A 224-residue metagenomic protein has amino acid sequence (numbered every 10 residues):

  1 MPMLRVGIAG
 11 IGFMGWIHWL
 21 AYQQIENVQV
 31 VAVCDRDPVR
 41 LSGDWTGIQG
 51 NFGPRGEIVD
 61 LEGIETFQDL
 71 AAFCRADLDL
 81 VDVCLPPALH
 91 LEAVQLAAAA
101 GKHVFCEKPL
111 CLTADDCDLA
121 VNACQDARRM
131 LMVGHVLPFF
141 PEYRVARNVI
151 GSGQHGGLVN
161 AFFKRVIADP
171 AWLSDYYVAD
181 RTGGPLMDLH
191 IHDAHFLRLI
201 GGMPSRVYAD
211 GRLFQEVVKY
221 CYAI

Functional and structural regions predicted by a protein language model:
M1-A100, A127: N-terminal glycine-/serine-/threonine-rich beta1-alpha1-beta2 phosphate-ribose binding loop of Rossmann-like
G10, K108, G153: Conserved G/P- and acidic residue-centered "switch" motifs that form tight phosphate/ATP-binding loops in soluble
M14, F73, L89, L112 (+3 more regions): Glycine-/small-residue-rich active-site loops that bind phosphorylated ligands and cofactors
I17, A72, L80, E92 (+4 more regions): Alpha-helical elements of Rossmann-like donor-binding domains used by nucleotide-donor carbohydrate transfer enzymes
I48-F52, A123-D126, N148-S152, Y177-R181 (+1 more regions): Short, hinge-like loop/turn segments at secondary-structure boundaries
L78-L80, P86-P138: Beta-strand-loop-alpha-helix segment that lines the small-molecule cofactor/substrate pocket of alpha/beta enzymes
M130, L137-Q215: Predominantly a Rossmann-like dinucleotide-binding segment in NAD(P)-dependent oxidoreductases
V217-C221: A short, glycine/Asx- and small/polar-enriched loop/turn that sits immediately N-terminal to a beta-strand
